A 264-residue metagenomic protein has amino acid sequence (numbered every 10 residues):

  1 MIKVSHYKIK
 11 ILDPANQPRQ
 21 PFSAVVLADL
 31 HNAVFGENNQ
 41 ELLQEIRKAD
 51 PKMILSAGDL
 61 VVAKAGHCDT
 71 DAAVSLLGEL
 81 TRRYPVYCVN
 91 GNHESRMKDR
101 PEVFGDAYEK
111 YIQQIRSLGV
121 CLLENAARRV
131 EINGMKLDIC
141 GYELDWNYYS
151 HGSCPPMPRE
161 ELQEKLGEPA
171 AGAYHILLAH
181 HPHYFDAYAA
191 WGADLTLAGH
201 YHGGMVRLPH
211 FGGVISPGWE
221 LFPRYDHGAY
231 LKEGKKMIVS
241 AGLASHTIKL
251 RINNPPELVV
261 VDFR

Functional and structural regions predicted by a protein language model:
M1-V34: Acidic, histidine-bearing metal-coordination/catalytic regions of metal-dependent phosphoesterases
R19-H31, K136-W146, I176-A179, K236-A241: Active-site-proximal beta-strand elements of phosphoester/diester hydrolases
A24-Q40, L60-D69, S95-D106, Y148-P156 (+2 more regions): Acidic/histidine-rich helix-loop elements that form or flank divalent-metal/phosphate-binding sites at the catalytic
V26-A28, M53-D59, P85-N92, L123-A126 (+3 more regions): Active-site neighborhood of phospho(di)ester-bond hydrolases with catalytic His/Asp-centered motifs
N32, L60-A63, N92-R96, R128-V130 (+4 more regions): Solvent-exposed loop/turn segments at secondary-structure junctions within structured extracellular/periplasmic domains
N38-E131: Core catalytic region of metal-dependent phosphoesterases/phosphodiesterases, especially metallo-beta-lactamase-like
K98-V120, I132-A173, F185, R251: Binuclear metal-dependent hydrolase catalytic cores centered on His/Asp/Glu-rich metal-binding motifs
S117, H181-V259: Conserved beta-sheet core of the metallophosphoesterase superfamily
